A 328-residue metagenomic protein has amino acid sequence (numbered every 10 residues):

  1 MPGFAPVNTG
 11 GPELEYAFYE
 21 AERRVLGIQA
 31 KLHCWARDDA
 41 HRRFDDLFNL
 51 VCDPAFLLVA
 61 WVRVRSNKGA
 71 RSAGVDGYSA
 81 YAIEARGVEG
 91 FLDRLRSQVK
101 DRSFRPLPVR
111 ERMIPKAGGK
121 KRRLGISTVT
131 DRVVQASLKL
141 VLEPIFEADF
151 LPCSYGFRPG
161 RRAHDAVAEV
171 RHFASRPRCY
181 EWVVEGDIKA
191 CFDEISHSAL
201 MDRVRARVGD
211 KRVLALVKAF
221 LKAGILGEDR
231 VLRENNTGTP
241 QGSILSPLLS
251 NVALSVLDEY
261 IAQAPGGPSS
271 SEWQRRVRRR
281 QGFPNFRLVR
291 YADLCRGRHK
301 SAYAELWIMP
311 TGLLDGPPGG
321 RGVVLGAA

Functional and structural regions predicted by a protein language model:
M1-E89: Non-catalytic, polymerase-adjacent accessory regions of viral genome-replication enzymes
S79, I83-R86, F91-M113: Long amphipathic N-terminal alpha/beta scaffold segment
I83, T128, G297-S301: Short beta-strand-to-loop capping motifs
V99, P108, A117, D149-L313 (+2 more regions): Conserved polymerase palm-domain catalytic core
R122-G125, E181: N-terminal core-binding DNA-recognition domain of tyrosine site-specific recombinases/integrases
L138: Nucleotide/phosphate-binding loop and acidic/charged catalytic motifs in nucleotide-binding or -utilizing enzymes
L142-F150: Glycine-rich phosphate-binding segment of PLP-dependent enzymes
